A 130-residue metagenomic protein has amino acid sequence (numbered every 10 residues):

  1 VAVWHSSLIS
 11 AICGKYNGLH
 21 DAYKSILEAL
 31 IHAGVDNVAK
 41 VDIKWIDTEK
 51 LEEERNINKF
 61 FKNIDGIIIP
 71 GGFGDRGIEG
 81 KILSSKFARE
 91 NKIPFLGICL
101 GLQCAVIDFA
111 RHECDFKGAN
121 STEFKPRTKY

Functional and structural regions predicted by a protein language model:
V1-Y130: N-terminal beta1-alpha1 cap of cysteine-dependent amidohydrolase-like domains
